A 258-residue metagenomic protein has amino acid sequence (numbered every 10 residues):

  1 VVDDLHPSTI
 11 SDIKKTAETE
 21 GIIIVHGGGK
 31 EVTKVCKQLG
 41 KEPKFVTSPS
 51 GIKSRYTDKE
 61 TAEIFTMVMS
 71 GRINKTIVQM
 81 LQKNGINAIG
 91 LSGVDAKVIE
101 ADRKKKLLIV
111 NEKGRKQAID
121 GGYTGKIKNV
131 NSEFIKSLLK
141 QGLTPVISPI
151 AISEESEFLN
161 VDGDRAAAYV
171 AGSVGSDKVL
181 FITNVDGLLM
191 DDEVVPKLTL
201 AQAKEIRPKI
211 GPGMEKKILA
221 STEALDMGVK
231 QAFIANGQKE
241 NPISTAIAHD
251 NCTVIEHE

Functional and structural regions predicted by a protein language model:
V1-E258: C-terminal catalytic "cap/lid" subdomain
